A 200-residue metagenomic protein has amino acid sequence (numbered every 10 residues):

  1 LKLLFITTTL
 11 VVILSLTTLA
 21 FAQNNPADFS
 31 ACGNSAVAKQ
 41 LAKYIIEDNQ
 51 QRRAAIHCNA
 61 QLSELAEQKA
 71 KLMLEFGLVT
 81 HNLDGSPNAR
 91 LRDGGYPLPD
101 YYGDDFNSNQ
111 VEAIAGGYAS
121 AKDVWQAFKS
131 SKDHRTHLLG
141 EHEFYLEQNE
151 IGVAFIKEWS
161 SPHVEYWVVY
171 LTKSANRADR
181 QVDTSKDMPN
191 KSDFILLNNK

Functional and structural regions predicted by a protein language model:
L1-L4: Positively charged n-region of N-terminal signal peptides that target proteins for export
I6-T7, S120: N-terminal hydrophobic alpha-helix used for membrane targeting or insertion
T7-T17: Bacterial N-terminal signal peptides
F21-K200: Functional surface patches built around histidine and acidic residues
